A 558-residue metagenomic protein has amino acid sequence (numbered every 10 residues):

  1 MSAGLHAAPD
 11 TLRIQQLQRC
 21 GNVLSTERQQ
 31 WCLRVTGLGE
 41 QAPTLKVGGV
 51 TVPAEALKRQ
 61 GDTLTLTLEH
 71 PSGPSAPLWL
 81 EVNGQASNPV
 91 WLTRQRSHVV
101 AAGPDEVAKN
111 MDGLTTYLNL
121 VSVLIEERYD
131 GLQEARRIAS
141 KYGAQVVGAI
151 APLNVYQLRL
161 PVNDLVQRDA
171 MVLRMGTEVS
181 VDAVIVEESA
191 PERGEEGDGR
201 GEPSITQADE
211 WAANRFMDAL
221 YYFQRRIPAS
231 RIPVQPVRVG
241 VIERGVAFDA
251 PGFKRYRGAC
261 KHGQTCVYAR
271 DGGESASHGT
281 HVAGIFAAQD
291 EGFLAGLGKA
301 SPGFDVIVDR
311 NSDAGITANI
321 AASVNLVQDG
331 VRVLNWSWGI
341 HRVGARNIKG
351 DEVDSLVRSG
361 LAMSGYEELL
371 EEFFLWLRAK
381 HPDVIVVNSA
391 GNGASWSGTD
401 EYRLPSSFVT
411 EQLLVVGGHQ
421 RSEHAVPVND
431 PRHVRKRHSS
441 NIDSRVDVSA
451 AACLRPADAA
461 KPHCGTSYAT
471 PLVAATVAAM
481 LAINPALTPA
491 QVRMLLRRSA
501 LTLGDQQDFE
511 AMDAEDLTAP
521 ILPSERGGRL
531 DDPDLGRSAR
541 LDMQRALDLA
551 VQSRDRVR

Functional and structural regions predicted by a protein language model:
L5-A42, Q85-G113: Beta-strand/beta-sandwich contexts
L24-A86: Immunoglobulin-like IPT/TIG beta-sandwich domains and homologous Ig-like subdomains
H98-T115, L173-R238, A250-G252, R346-I348: Protease zymogen maturation seam
M111, Y222-A318, D329-R332, V343 (+5 more regions): Subtilisin-like serine protease catalytic core
G148-L165, E188, E192: Surface-exposed aromatic
E243-G245, P251, R403-A482, A486: Extracellular S/T/G-rich loop segment that most often corresponds to the catalytic His/Ser-adjacent loop
D309-T410, A459-P471: Substrate-binding/access-modulating region of protease and related hydrolase catalytic domains
V331-W338, Q412-V415, N484-R558: C-terminal subdomain of the subtilisin-like protease fold in secreted/lumenal serine endopeptidases
